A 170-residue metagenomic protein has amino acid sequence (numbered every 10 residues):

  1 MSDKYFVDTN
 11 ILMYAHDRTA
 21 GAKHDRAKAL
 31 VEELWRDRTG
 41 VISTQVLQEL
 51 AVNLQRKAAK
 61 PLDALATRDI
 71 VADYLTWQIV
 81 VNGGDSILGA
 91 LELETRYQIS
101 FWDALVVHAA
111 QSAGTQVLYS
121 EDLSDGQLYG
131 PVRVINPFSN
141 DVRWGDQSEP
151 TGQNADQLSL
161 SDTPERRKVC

Functional and structural regions predicted by a protein language model:
M1-I42, K57-L65, D141-C170: Short, well-structured N-terminal submotif of metal-dependent ribonuclease cores
D8-N10, E49, D103, D122: Acidic active-site catalytic centers that drive phospho-/nucleotidyl reactions and related ester hydrolyses
T39, Q78-V80, R133: Conserved beta-strand segments of alpha/beta enzyme cores
I42-T44, Y119: Short beta-strand segments at enzyme active-site cores
Q45, A51-Q78: Active-site-proximal, substrate-binding regions of enzyme catalytic domains and RNA-binding/basic surfaces
T76-E121, L160-R166: Active-site neighborhoods of divalent-metal-dependent phosphate/nucleic-acid chemistry enzymes
A104-D146: Acidic, metal-binding active-site segment of PIN/NYN-like and related structure-specific nucleases
